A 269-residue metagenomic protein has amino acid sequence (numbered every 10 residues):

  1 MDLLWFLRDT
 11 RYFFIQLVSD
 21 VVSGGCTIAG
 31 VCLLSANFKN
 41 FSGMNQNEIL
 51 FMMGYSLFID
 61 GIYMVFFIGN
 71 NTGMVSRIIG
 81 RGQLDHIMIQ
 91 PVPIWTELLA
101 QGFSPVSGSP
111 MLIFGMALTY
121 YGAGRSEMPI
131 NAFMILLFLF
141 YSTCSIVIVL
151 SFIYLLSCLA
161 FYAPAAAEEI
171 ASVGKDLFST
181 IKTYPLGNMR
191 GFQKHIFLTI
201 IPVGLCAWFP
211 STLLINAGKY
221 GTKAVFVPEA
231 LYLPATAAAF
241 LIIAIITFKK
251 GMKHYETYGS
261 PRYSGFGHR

Functional and structural regions predicted by a protein language model:
M1-R269: Hydrophobic transmembrane alpha-helices and immediately adjacent juxtamembrane helices of multi-pass inner-membrane
